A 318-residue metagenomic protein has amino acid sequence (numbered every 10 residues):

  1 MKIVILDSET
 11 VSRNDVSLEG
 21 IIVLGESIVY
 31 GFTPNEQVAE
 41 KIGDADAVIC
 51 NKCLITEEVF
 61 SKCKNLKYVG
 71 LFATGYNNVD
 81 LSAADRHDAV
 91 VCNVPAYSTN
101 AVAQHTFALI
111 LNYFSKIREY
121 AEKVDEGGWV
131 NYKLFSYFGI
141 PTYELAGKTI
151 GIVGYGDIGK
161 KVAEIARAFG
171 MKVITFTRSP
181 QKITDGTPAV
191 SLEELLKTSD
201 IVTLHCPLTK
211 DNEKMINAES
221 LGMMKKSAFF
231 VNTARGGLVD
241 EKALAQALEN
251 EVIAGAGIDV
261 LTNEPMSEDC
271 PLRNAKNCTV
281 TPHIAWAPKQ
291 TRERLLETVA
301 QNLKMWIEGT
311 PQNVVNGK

Functional and structural regions predicted by a protein language model:
M1-A45, I174: N-terminal glycine-/charge-rich "phosphate-binding" loop or analogous flexible N-terminal tail
G31, F72-A73, A89-N100, T177 (+1 more regions): Short beta->alpha connector loops at strand-helix junctions that form conserved, small/polar/Pro-enriched
I55-F60, R178-P271: Rossmann-like adenosine-cofactor binding region
H87, P95-T149, E164, V315: Phosphate-binding beta-alpha-beta segment of Rossmann-like dinucleotide-binding domains, i.e., the NAD(P)
V91-C92, S227-K318: Rossmann-like dinucleotide-binding domain for NAD(H)/NADP(H)
I158: Hydrophobic/small residue at the entry helix of a nucleotide-binding pocket
